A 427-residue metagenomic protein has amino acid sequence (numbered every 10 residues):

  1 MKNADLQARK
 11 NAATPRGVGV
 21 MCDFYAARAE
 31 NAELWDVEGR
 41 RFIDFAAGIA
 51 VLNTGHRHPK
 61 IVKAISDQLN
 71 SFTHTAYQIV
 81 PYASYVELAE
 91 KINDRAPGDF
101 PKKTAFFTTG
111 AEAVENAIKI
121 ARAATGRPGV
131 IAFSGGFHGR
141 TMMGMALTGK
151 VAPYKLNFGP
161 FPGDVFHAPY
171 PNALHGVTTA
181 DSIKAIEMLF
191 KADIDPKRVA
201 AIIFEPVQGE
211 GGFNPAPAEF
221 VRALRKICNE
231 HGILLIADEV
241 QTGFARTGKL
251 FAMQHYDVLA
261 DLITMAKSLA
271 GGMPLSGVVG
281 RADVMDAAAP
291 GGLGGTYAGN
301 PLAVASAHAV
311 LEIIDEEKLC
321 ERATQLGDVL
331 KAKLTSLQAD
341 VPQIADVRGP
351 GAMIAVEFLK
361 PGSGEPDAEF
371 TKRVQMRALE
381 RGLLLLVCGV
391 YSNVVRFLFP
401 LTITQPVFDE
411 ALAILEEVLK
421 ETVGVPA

Functional and structural regions predicted by a protein language model:
M1-A427: Conserved N-terminal phosphate-binding loop of PLP-dependent enzymes in the Aspartate aminotransferase
